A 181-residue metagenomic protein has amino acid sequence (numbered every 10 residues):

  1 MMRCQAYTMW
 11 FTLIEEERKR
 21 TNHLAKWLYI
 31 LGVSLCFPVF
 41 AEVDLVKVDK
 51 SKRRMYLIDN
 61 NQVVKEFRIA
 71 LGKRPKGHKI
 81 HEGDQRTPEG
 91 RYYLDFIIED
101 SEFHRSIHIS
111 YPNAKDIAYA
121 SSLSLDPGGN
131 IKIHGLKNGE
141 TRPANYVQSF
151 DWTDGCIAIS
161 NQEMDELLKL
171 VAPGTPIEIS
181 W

Functional and structural regions predicted by a protein language model:
M1-T21: N-terminal secretory signal peptides that target proteins for export/translocation
F40-G77, E82, S180-W181: Intrinsically disordered, low-complexity, Pro/Ser/Thr/Asn/Gly/Ala-rich spacer/linker segments adjacent to signal
V43, G72-D95, A118-Y119, N161-Q162: N-terminal post-signal-peptidase region of extra-cytosolic proteins
V43, K50-K52, V64, E89 (+3 more regions): Extracytoplasmic
L45, E66-R68, R91, N130 (+1 more regions): Well-ordered beta-strand positions in beta-sheet-rich domains
F96-W181: Exported/periplasmic cell-wall-interacting domains
